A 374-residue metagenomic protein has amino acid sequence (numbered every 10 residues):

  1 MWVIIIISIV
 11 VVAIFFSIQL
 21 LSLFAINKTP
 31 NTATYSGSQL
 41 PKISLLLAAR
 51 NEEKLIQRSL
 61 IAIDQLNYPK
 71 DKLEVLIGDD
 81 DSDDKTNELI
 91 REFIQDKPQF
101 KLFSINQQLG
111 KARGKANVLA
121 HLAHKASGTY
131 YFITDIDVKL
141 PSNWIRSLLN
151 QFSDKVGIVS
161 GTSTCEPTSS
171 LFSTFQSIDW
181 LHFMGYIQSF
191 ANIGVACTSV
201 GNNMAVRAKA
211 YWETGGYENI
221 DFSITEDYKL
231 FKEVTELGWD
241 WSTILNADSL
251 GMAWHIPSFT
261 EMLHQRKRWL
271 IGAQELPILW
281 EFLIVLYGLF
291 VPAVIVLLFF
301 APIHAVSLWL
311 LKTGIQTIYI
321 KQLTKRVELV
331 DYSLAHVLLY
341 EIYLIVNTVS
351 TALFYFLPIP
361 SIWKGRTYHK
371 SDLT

Functional and structural regions predicted by a protein language model:
M1-S38, L298: N-terminal membrane-anchoring/stem segments of glycan-assembly enzymes
Y35-G37, I284-P360: Membrane-embedded multi-pass helical conduit in multi-pass membrane proteins, especially envelope-biosynthetic
P41-S44, E74: Cell-envelope/extracellular polymer assembly enzymes that use nucleotide-activated donors
I61-K72: Short, acidic, metal-binding catalytic loop of nucleotide-sugar glycosyltransferases
D79-L89, Q107, V138: A conserved acidic beta->alpha catalytic loop
K85, T134-Q151: Acidic donor-binding/catalytic loop of UDP-sugar-dependent glycosyltransferases, especially processive GT2
Y131: Short aromatic/hydrophobic "clamp" motif used to bind/position activated sugar donors
F152, I158-M184, K209-W212, Y217-W280: Catalytic donor/gating beta->alpha subdomain of glycosyltransferases that bind UDP-sugars
